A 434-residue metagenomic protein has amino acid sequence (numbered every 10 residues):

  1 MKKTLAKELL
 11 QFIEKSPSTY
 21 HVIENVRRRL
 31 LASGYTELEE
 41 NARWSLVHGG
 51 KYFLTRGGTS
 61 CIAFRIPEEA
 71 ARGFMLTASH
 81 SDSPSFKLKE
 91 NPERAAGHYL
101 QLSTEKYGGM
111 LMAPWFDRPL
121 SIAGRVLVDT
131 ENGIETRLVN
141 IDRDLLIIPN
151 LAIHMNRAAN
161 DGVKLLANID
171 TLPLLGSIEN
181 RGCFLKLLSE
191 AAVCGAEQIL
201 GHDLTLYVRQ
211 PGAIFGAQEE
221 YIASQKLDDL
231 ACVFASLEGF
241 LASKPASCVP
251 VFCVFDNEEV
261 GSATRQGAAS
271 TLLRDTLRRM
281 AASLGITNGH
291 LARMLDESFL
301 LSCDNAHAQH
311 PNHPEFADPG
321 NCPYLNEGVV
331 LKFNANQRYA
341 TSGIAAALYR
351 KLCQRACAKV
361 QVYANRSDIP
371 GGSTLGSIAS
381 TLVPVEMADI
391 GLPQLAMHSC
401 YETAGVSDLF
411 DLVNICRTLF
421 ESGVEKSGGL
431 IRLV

Functional and structural regions predicted by a protein language model:
M1-V434: N-terminal hydrophobic/helix-forming segments and targeting peptides
